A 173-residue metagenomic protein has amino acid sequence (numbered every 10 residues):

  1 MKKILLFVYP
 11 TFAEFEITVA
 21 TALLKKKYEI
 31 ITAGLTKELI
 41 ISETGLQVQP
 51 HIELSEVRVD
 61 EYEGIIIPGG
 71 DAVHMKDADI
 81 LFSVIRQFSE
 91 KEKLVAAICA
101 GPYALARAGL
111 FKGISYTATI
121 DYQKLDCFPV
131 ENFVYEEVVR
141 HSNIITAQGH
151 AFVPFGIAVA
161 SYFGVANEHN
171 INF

Functional and structural regions predicted by a protein language model:
K3-F7, T11, K25-T36, H51-F173: Active-site-adjacent pocket-lining segments in enzyme domains
F12-I17, I41, P154: Short N-terminal binding/cap micro-motifs at the start of the first secondary-structure element
V19-A20, V84: Hydrophobic residues within alpha-helices that form the first helical element adjacent to the glycine-rich loop
T44-I52: Short gly/ser/thr-rich secondary-structure transition/capping motifs
